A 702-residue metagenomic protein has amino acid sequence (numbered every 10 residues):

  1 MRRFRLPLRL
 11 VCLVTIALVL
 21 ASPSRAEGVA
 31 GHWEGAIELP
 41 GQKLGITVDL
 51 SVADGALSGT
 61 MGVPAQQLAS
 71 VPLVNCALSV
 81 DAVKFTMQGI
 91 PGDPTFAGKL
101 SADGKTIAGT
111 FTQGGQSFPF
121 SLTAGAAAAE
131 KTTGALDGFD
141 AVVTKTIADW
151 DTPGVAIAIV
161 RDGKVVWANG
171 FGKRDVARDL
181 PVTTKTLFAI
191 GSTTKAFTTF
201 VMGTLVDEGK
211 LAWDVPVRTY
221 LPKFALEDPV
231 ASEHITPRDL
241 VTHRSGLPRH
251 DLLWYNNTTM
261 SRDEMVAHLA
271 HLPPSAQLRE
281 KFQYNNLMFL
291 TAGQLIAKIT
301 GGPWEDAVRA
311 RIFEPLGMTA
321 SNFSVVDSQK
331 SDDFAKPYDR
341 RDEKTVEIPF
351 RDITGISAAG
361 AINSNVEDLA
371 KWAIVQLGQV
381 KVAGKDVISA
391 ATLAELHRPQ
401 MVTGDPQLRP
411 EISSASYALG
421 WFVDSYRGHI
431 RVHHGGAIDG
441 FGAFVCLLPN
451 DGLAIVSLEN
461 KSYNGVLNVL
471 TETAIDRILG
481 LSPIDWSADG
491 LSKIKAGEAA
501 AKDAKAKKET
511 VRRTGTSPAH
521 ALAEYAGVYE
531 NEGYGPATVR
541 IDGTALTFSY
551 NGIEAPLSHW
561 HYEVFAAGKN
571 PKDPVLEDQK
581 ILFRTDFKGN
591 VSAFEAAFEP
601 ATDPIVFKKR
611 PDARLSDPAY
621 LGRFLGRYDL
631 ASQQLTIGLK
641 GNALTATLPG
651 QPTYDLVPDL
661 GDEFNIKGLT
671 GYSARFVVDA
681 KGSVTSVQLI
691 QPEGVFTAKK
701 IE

Functional and structural regions predicted by a protein language model:
M1-L6: N-terminal secretory signal peptides that target proteins for export/translocation
R9-A21: Bacterial N-terminal signal peptides
S22-A26: Sec/Tat signal peptide C-region and signal peptidase I cleavage site
E27-Q42, G138, V143: Short N-terminal segments immediately surrounding and downstream of signal-peptide cleavage
E38, Q42-K84, V155-I157, R161-R178 (+1 more regions): N-terminal, post-signal-peptide region of Sec/Tat-exported proteins
K105-T106, T112-A168, Y255, A297-A310 (+4 more regions): Catalytic loop of the DD-peptidase/beta-lactamase superfamily, centered on the K-T-G motif and neighboring
G134-I190, G203, K210-A212, T219-A231 (+3 more regions): Short, conserved catalytic-motif segment at the N-terminal edge
G154, A189-T193, L205-P248, L252 (+5 more regions): Active-site helix/loop module of the DD-peptidase/beta-lactamase fold, centered on the serine-lysine SxxK catalytic
